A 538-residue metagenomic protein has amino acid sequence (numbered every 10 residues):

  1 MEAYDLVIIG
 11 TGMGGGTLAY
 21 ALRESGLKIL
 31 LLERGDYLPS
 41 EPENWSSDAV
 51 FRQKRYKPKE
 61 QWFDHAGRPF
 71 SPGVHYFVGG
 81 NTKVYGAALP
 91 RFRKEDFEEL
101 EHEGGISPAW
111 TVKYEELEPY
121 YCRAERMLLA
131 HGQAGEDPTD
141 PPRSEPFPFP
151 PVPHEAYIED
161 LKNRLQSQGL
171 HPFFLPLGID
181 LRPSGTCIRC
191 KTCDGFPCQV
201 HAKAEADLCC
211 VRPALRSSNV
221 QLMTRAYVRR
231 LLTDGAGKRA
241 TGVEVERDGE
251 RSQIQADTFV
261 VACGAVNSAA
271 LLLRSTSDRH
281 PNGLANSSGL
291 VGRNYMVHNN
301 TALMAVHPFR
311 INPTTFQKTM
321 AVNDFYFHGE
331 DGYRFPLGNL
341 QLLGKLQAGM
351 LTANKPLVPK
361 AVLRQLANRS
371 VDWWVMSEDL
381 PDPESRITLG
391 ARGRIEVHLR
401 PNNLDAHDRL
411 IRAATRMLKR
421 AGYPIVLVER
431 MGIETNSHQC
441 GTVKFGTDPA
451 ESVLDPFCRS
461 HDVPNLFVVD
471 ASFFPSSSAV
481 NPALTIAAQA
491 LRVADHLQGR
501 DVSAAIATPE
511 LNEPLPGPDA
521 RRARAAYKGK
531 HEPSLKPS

Functional and structural regions predicted by a protein language model:
M1-L6, E24-G26, L491, G499-S538: Extreme N-terminal leader/targeting segments of oxidoreductases
L6-L31: N-terminal Rossmann-like FAD-binding beta1-loop-alpha1 element of flavoenzymes
I8, G12-M13, T17, A156 (+2 more regions): Residue-level detector of alpha-helix initiation sites
E24, G35-S40, W45, S217 (+7 more regions): Glycine-rich loop(s) and the adjacent beta-strand/alpha-helix scaffold that form part
F51-P138, M376, P383: Redox-cofactor-proximal catalytic regions of oxidoreductases
A66-G73, R91, W110-Y114, S288-L404 (+6 more regions): FAD cofactor-binding and catalytic pocket of flavoenzymes
E101-V228, G432, K444: Conserved redox-cofactor binding core of oxidoreductases
F173-G178, R189-C193, R229-L232, D372-W374 (+3 more regions): A glycine-rich dinucleotide-binding beta-alpha-beta segment and adjacent secondary-structure elements that constitute
